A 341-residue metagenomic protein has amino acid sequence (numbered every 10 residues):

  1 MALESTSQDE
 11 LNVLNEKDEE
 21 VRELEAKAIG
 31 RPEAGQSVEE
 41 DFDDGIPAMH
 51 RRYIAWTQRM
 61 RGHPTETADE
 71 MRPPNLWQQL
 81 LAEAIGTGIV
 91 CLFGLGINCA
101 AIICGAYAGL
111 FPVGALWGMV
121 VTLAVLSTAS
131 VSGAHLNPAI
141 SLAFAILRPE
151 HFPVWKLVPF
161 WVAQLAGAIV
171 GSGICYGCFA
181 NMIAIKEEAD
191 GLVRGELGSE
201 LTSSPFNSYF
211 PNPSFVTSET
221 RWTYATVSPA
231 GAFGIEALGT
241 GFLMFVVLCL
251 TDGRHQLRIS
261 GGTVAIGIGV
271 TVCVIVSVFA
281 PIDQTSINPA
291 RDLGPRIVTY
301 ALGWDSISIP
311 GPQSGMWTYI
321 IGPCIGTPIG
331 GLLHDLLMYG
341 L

Functional and structural regions predicted by a protein language model:
A2-L341: Membrane-interface helix-loop junctions and terminal tails of multi-pass membrane proteins
